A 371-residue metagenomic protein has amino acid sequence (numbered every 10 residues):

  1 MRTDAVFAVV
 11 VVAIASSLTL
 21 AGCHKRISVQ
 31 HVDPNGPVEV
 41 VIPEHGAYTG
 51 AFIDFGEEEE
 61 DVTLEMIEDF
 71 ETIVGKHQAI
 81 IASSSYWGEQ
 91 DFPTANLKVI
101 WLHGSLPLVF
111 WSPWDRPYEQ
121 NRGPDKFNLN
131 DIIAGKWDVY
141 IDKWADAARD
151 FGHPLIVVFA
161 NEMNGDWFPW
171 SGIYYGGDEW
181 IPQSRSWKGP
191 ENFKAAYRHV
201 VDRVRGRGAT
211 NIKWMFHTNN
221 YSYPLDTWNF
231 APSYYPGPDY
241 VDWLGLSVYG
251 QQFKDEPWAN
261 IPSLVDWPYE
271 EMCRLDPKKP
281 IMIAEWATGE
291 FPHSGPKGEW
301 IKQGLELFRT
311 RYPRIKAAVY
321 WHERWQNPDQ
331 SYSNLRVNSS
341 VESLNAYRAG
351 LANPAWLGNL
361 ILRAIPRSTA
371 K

Functional and structural regions predicted by a protein language model:
L20-G22: C-terminal motif of bacterial Sec signal peptides marking the signal peptidase cleavage site
D33-G36, D61-F70, Q90-K98, D142-K143 (+3 more regions): Alpha-helical scaffolding within the catalytic cores of extracellular/periplasmic polymer-degrading hydrolases
P37-V139, T288-F291, V319-Y320: N-terminal substrate-binding region of glycoside hydrolase catalytic domains
V38-E57, L155, P280-K371: Substrate-binding cleft of secreted/luminal carbohydrate-active enzymes
I81, V157, D242-L244, A318: Conserved, mostly hydrophobic/aromatic
A95-S112, Y240-P292: Glycoside hydrolase catalytic-domain groove-lining segments
N96-I212, L335, I365-T369: Substrate-binding cleft of extracellular glycoside hydrolase catalytic domains
A160, Y197-N229, K278-F291, V319-E323: Aromatic-lined carbohydrate-recognition surfaces of secreted/lumenal glycan-active proteins
